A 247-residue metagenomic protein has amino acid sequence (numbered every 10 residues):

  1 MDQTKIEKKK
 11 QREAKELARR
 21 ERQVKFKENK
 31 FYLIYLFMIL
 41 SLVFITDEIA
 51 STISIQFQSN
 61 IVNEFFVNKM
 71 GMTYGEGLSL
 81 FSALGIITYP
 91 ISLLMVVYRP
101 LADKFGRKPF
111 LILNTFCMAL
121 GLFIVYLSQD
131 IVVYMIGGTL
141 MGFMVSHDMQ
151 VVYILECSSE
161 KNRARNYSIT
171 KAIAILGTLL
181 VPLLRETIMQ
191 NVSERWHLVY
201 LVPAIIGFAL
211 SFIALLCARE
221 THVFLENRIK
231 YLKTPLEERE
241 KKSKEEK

Functional and structural regions predicted by a protein language model:
M1-F57: Cytosolic juxtamembrane N-terminal segment immediately preceding the first transmembrane helix of multi-pass
S82-P100: Central cavity-lining transmembrane alpha-helices of secondary-active solute carriers, predominantly the Major
F116-Q129: C-terminal ends and interior cores of transmembrane alpha-helices in multi-pass membrane transporters/permeases
D130-G137: Short hydrophobic/alpha-helical segments at membrane-entry points of transmembrane helices in Major Facilitator
G137-A172: Cytoplasmic helix-loop-helix junction between adjacent transmembrane helices in 12-TM secondary transporters
N162-Q190, I206-G207: Glycine-rich segments within core transmembrane alpha-helices of 12-TM secondary carriers
L198-L216: Symmetry-related core transmembrane helices of the 12-TM Major Facilitator Superfamily/SLC fold
